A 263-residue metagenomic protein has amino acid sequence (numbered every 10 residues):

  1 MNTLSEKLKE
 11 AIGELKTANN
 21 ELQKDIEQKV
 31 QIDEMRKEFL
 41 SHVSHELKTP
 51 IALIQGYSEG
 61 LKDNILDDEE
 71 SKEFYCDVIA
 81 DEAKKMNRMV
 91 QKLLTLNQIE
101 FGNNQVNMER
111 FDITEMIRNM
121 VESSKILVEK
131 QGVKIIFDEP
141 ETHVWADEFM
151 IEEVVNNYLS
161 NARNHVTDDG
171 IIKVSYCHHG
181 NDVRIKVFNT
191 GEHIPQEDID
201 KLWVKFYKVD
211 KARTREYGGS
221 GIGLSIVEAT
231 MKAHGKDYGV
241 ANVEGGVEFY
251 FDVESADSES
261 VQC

Functional and structural regions predicted by a protein language model:
M1-Q31: Amphipathic coiled-coil signaling helices used for dimeric signal transmission
G13, D81-M89: Short alpha-helical segment of the dimerization/phosphotransfer core of two-component systems
V30, K62-E70, D77: Short acidic helix/loop segment immediately C-terminal to the autophosphorylated histidine in two-component histidine
F101-V106, E139, H143-F149: Conserved micro-motifs of the catalytic ATP-binding
N107-E122: A conserved beta-strand-to-alpha-helix junction within the catalytic ATP-binding
I194-K208: Short conserved segment of the HATPase_c
G235-A241: Glycine-rich ATP-binding loops of the HATPase_c
